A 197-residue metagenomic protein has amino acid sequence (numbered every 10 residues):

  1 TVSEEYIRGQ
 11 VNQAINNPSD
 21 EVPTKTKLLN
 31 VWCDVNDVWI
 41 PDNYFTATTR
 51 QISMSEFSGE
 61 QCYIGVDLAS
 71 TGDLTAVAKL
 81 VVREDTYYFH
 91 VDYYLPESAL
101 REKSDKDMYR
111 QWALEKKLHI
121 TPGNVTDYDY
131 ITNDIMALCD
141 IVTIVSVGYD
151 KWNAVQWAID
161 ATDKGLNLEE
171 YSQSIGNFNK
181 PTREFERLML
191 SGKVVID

Functional and structural regions predicted by a protein language model:
T1, L114, D160-D197: Metal-dependent DNA phosphodiester-chemistry modules and their immediately adjacent helices/loops in DNA-processing
T1-Y63, H90-E97, K103-D129: Non-catalytic, compositionally simple segments
T26, T75, D129-M136, V155 (+3 more regions): Feature representing long, continuous alpha-helical segments
V35-W39, S70-T75, D85-Y87, E97-R101 (+2 more regions): Flexible loop/turn segments at secondary-structure boundaries
F57-Y87: Gly/Thr-rich phosphate-binding beta-strand-loop-beta motif of the actin/hexokinase/Hsp70
L68, Y149-W152, Y171: Short His-Asn-centered micro-motif
A137-V145, K164-L168: Short, surface-exposed connector motifs at secondary-structure boundaries
I141-A158: Short glycine-rich phosphate-binding loop at a beta-alpha junction
